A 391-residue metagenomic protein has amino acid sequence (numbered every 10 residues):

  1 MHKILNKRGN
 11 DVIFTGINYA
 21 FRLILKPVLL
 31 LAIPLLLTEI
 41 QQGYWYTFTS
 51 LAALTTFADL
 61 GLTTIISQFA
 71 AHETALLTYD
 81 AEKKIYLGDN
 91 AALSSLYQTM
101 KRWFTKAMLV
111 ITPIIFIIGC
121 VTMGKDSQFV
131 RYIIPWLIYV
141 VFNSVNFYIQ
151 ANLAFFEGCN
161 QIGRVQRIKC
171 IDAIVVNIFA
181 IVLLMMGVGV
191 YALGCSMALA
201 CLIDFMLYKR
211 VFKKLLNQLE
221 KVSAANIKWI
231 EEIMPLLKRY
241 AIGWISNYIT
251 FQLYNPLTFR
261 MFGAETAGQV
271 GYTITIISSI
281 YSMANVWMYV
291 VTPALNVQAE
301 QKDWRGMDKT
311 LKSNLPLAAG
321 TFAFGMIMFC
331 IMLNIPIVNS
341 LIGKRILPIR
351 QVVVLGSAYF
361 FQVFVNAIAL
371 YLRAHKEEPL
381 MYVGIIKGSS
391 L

Functional and structural regions predicted by a protein language model:
M1-R8, V190-M197, M206-F251, K302-R305: Interhelical loop/hinge segments that connect adjacent transmembrane helices in multipass membrane
K7-E73, K238-E265, T275-S278: Signature of the first transmembrane helix
F48-L60, F142, N247, E265 (+4 more regions): Transmembrane helix-bundle signature of multi-pass secondary active exporters and lipid flippases
L60-G88, G158, I277, Y281-K302 (+1 more regions): Helix-loop junctions and terminal segments of transmembrane helices in multi-pass membrane transport/translocation
I66, A154-G158, I162, V182-M185 (+3 more regions): C-terminal transmembrane helix end/exit motif
G119-Y139, A264-G268, W304-R305, C330-F360: Interfacial segments at transmembrane-helix termini and the short loops linking adjacent helices
L137, Q166-L216, S390: Hydrophobic alpha-helical transmembrane segments
N143-R167, S357-G384: Membrane-interface junctions at transmembrane-helix termini in multi-pass inner-membrane proteins
